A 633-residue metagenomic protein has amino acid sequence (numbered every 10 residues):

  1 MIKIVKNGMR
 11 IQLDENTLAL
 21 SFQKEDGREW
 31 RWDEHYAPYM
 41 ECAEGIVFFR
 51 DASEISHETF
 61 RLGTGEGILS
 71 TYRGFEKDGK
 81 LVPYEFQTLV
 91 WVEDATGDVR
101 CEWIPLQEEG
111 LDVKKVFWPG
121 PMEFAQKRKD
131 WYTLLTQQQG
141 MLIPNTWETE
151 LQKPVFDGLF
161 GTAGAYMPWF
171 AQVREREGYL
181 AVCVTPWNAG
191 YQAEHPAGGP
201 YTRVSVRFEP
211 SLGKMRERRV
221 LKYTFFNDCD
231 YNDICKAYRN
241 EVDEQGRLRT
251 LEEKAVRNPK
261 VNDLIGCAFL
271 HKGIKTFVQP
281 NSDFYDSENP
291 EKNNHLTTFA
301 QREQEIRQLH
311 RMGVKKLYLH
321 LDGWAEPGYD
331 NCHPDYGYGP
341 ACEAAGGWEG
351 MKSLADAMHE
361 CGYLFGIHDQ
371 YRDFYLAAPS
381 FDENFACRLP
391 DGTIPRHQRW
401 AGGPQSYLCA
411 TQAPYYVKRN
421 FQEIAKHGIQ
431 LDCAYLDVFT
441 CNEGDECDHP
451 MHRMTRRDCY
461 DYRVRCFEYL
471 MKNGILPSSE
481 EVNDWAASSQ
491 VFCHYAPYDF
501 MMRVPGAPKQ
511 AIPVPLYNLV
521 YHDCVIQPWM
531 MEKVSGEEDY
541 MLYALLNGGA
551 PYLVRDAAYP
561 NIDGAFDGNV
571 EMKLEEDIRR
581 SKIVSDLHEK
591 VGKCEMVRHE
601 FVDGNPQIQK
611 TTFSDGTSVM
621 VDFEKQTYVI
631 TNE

Functional and structural regions predicted by a protein language model:
I2-W324, C342-E343, A357, C361-L364: Carbohydrate-recognition beta-sandwich/jelly-roll modules in extracellular/periplasmic carbohydrate-active proteins
N7, I11-K24, S205, P210-N232 (+4 more regions): Active-site-proximal substrate-binding groove within the catalytic cores of carbohydrate-active enzymes
W32, M40-E41, R50, N145 (+4 more regions): Short, surface-exposed, polar/charged, turn-prone segments marking secondary-structure boundaries
K80, L111-V113, Q126, Y329 (+5 more regions): Short acidic, gly/pro-rich beta-turn/loop elements at beta-sheet edges and active-site/ligand-binding grooves
L89-D94, G120-F124, Y338-P340, N384-R388 (+2 more regions): Short, low-complexity, polar/charged sequence segments that are solvent-exposed and flexible
I104-E108, V116-P121, D322-E326, Y363 (+4 more regions): An acidic- and aromatic-residue-enriched active-site/binding cleft used to recognize and process polar
N262-Y416, I429-A434, T440-M451: Aromatic-lined carbohydrate-binding/catalytic grooves of carbohydrate-active enzymes
